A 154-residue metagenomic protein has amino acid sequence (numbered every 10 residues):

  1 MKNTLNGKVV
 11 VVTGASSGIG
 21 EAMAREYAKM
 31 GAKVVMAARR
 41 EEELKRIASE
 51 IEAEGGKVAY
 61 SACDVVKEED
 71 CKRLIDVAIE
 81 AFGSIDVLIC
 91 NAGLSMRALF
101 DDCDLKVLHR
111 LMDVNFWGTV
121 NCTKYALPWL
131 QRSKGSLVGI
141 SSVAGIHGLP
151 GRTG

Functional and structural regions predicted by a protein language model:
V9, S16-S17: Conserved glycine-rich cofactor-binding loop
M30-I47: Conserved glycine-rich Rossmann-like NAD(P)H-binding loop of the short-chain dehydrogenase/reductase
A62-L74, L105: The beta1-alpha1 cofactor-binding region of Rossmann-like NAD(H)/NADP(H)-dependent oxidoreductases
L99-F100, D104-R110: Substrate-binding pocket helix/loop in short-chain dehydrogenase/reductase
C103, G148-G154: Active-site loop-to-helix junction immediately N-terminal to the catalytic Tyr of the SDR YXXXK motif in Rossmann-fold
T123-K124: A short, exposed helix-loop element centered on a Lys and neighboring polar residues
S142: Residue(s) in the substrate-gating loop at a strand-loop-helix junction that position the organic substrate next
